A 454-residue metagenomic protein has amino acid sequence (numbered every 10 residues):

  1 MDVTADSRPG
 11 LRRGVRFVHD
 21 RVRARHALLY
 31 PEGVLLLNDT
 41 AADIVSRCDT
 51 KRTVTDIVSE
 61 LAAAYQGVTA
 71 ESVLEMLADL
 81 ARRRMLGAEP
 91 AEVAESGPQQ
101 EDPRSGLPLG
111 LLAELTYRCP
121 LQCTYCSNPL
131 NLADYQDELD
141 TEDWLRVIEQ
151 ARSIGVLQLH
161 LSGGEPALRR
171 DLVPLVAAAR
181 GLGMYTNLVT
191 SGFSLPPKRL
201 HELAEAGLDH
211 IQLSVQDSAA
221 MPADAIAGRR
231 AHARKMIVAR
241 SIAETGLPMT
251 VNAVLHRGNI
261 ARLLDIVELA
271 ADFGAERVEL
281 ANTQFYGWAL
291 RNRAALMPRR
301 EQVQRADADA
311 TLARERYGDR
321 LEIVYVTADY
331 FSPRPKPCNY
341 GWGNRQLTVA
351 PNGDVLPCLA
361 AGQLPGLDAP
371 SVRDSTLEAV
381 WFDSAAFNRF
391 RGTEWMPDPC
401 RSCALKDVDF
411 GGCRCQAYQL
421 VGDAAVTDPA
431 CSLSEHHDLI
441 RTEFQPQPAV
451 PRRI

Functional and structural regions predicted by a protein language model:
M1-R47, I454: Acidic, low-complexity/disordered tracts enriched in E/D and polar residues
D2, R16, Y185, H201 (+3 more regions): Radical SAM enzyme [4Fe-4S]-AdoMet core and its adjacent flexible, acidic and glycine-rich loops/tails across
H19-V22, L29-E32, L36-T40, Y325-L439: Accessory C-terminal segments flanking Radical SAM cores
G33, L130-E138, D224-R230, R293-P298 (+1 more regions): Short glycine-enriched, charge-decorated loop/helix-capping segments at active-site entrances that position
G33-L112: Long, charge-rich, low-complexity alpha-helical segments
D56, A64-Y65, V93-H210: Conserved alpha-helical substructure of the radical SAM core
V73, W144, L172, P196 (+3 more regions): Aromatic/hydrophobic pocket-lining residues that form the small-molecule binding cavity in soluble enzyme cores
V147-G163, T427-I454: Short Fe-S-cluster ligation motifs
